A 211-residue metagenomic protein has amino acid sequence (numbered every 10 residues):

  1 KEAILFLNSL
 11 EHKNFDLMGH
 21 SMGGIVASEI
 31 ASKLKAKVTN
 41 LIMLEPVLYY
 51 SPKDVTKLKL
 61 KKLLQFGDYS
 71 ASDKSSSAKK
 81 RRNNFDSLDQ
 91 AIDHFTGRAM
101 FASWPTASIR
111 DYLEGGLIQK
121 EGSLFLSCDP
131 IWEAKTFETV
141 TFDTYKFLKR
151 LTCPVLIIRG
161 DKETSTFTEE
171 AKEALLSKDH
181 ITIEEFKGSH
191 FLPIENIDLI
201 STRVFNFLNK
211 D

Functional and structural regions predicted by a protein language model:
K1-F15: Conserved acidic catalytic loop of the alpha/beta-hydrolase fold
F6, R203-D211: C-terminal alpha-helix
E11-K13, A36, T152-C153, H180: Active-site acidic short loop of glycosyltransferases
K13-K59: Conserved hydrolase catalytic core segment
D54-K120: Helix-rich cap/lid subdomain of alpha/beta-hydrolase
A107, E114-L176: Conserved serine/cysteine hydrolase catalytic core
L176-H190: Catalytic histidine neighborhood in serine/cysteine hydrolases with alpha/beta-hydrolase-type architecture
G188-S201: Catalytic histidine-centered segment of alpha/beta-hydrolase-like enzymes
